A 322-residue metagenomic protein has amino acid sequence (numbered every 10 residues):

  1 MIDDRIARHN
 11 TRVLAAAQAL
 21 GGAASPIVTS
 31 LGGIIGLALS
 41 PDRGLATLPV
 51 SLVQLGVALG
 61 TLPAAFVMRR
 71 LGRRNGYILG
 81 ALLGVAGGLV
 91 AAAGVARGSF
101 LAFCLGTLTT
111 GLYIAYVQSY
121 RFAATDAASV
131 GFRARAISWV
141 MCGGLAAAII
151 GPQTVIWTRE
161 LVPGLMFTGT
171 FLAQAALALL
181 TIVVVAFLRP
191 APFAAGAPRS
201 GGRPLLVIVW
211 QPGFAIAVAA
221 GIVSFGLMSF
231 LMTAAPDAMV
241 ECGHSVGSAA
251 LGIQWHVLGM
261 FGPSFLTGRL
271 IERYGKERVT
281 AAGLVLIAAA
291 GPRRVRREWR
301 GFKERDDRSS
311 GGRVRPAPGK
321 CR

Functional and structural regions predicted by a protein language model:
M1-R8, R189-A219: Juxtamembrane intracellular "pre-TM" segments in multi-pass secondary transporters
D4-L37, L108, W210-F230, R308: Pair of pore-lining "gating" transmembrane helices in MFS-fold secondary transporters
A19, F100-A115, F302-A317: Hydrophobic core of transmembrane alpha-helices in multi-pass small-molecule transporters, especially MFS/SLC-type
G60-R73, R159, G262-K276: Helix-to-loop junctions at the C-terminal end of transmembrane segments in multipass secondary transporters
L82-R97, L286-E298: C-terminal ends and interior cores of transmembrane alpha-helices in multi-pass membrane transporters/permeases
C104-C142: Cytoplasmic helix-loop-helix junction between adjacent transmembrane helices in 12-TM secondary transporters
G151, V155-W157, A175-G196: C-terminal membrane-cytosol helix-exit motif in multi-pass small-molecule transporters
I271-K320: C-terminal transmembrane helical hairpin of 12-TM major facilitator-type secondary transporters
